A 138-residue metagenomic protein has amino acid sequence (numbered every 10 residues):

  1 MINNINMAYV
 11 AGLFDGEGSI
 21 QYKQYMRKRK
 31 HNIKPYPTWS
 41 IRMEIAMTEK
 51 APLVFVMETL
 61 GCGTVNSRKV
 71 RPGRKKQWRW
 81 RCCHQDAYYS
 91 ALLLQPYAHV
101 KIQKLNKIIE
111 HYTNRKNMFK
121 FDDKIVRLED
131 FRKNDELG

Functional and structural regions predicted by a protein language model:
M1-G138: Internal intein/HINT superfamily modules and their associated LAGLIDADG
